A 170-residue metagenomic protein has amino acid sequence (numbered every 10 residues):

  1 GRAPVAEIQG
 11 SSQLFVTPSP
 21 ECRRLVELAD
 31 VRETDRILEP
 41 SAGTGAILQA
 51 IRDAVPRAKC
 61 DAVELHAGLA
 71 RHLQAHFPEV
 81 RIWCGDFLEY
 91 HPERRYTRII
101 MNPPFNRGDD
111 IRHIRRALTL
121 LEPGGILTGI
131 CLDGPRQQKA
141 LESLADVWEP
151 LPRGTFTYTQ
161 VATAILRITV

Functional and structural regions predicted by a protein language model:
G1-V170: Class I S-adenosyl-L-methionine-dependent methyltransferase catalytic core
